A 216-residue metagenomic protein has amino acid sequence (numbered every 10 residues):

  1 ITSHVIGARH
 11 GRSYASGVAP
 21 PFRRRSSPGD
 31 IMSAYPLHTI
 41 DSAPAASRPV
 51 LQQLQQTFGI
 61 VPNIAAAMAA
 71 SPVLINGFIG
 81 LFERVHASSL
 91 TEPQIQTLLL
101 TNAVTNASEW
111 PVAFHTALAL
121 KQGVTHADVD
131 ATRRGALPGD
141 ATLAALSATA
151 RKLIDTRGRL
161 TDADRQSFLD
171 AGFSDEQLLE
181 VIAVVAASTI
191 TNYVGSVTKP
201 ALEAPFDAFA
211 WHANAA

Functional and structural regions predicted by a protein language model:
I1, R12-I31: Short, Lys/Arg-enriched N-terminal segments with co-localized hydrophobic residues within the first ~10-30 amino acids
S3-H4, A8: Serine/threonine-rich, low-complexity intrinsically disordered segments
R24-A216: Hydrophobic alpha-helical segments
